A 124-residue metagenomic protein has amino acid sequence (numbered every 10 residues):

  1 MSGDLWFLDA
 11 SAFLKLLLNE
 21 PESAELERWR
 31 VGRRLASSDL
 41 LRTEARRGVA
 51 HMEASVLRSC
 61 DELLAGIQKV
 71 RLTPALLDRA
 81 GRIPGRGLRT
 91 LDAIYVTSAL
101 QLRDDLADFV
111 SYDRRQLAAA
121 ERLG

Functional and structural regions predicted by a protein language model:
M1-S37, V49-C60: Short, well-structured N-terminal submotif of metal-dependent ribonuclease cores
S2-D4, G32-L35, A65-Q68, R103-D108: Short active-site oxyanion
F13-L14, R42, Q116-L117: A generic structural signal for short hydrophobic patches within well-formed alpha-helices
L14-E20, Q68-V70, G124: Short, contiguous hydrophobic alpha-helices characteristic of membrane insertion segments
S23, R42, L57-C60, L77 (+1 more regions): A general structural signal for well-ordered alpha-helical segments in protein cores
L35, H51, R58-E62, G66-K69 (+2 more regions): Anionic, Ser/Thr-rich low-complexity intrinsically disordered regions
K69-E121: Active-site neighborhoods of divalent-metal-dependent phosphate/nucleic-acid chemistry enzymes
